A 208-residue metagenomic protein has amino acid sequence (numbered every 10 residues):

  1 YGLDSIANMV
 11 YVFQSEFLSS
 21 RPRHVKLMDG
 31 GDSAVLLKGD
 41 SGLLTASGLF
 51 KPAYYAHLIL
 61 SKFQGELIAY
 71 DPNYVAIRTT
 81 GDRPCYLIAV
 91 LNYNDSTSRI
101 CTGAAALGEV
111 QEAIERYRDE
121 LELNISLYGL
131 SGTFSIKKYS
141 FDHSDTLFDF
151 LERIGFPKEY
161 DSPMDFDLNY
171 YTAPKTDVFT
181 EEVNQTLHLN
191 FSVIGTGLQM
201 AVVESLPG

Functional and structural regions predicted by a protein language model:
Y1-E109: Aromatic/acidic polysaccharide-binding cleft in carbohydrate-active enzymes
N94-G208: C-terminal beta-sandwich/jelly-roll accessory domains of carbohydrate-active enzymes
